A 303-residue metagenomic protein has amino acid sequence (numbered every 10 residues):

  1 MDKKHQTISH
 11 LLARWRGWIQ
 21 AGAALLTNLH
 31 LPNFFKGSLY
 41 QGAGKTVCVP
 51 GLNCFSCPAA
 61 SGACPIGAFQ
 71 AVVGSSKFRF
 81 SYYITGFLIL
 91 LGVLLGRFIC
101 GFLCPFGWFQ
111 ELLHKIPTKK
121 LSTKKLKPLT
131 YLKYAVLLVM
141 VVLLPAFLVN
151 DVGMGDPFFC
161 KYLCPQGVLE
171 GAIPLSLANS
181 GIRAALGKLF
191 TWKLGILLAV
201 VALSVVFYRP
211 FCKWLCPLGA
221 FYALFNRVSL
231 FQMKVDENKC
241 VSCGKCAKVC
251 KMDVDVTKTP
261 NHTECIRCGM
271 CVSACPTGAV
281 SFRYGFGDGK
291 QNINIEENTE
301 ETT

Functional and structural regions predicted by a protein language model:
M1-T257, T263-T303: Non-ligating segments of multi-cofactor redox enzymes
